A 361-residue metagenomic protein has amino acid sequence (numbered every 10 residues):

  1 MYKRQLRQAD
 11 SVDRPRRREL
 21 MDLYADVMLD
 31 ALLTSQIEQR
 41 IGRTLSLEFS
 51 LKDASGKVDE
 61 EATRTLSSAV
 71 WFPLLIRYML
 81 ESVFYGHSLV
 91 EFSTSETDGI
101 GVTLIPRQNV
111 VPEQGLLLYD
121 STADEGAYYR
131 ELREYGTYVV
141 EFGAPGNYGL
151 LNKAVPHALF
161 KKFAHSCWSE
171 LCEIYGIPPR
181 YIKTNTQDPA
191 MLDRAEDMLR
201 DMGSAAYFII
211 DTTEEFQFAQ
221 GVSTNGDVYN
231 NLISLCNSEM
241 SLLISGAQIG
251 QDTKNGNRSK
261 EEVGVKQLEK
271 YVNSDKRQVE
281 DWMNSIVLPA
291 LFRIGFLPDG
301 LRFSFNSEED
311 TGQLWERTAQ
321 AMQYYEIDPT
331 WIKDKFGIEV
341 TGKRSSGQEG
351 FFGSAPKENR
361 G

Functional and structural regions predicted by a protein language model:
K3-P15, D22, R43, F49-T212 (+3 more regions): Structured, contiguous alpha/beta core segments that scaffold functional sites
V12, D26, D30, T34 (+3 more regions): Surface-exposed polar/charged interaction patches
R16-R17, D59, L192, T311-L314 (+1 more regions): Short amphipathic alpha-helical segments that mediate assembly, nucleic-acid/protein binding, or membrane association
M21, A31-S35, F218-Q220: Positively charged, small/polar-rich N-terminal and surface patches that mediate targeting and assembly and bind
L80, L235-I249, T253-G361: C-terminal helix-loop subdomains that flank or include functional centers
R130-L132, D227, N231, D252 (+1 more regions): Compact mixed alphabeta submodule
K161-P289: A contiguous, surface-oriented mixed alpha/beta subdomain in the mid-to-C-terminal portion of proteins that forms
